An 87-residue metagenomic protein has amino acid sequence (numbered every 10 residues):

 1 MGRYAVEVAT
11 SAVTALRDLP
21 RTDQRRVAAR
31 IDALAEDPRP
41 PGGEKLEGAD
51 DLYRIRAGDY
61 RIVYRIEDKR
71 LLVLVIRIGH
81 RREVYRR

Functional and structural regions predicted by a protein language model:
M1-D59, E67-I76, E83-R87: Basic, Lys/Arg-enriched alpha-helical interface segments
